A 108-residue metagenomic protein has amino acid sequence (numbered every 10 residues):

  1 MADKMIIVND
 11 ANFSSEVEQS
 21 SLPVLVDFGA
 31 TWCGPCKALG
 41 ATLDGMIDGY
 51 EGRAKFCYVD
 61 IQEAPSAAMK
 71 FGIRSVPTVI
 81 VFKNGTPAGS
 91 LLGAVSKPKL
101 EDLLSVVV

Functional and structural regions predicted by a protein language model:
M1-M5, G45: N-terminal targeting signals for export/organelle localization
M5-V24: A short beta-strand-turn-helix
N9, G29, C57: Conserved Rossmann-like nucleotide-binding pocket used by diverse enzymes that bind dinucleotide cofactors
S21-L22, G29-W32, S75: Short pre-active-site segment immediately N-terminal to redox-active cysteine/selenocysteine motifs in thiol-based
S21-P23, A38-V59: Conserved helix-turn-beta segment immediately C-terminal to the redox Cys motif in thioredoxin-like folds
F28-T42: Conserved redox-active cysteine motifs that mediate thiol-disulfide chemistry, especially di-cysteine Cys-X(1-2)-Cys
I61-A68: Structural microenvironment flanking redox-active thiols in thiol-disulfide oxidoreductases
S75, V81-V108: Non-catalytic, surface beta->alpha helical segment in thiol-disulfide oxidoreductase systems
